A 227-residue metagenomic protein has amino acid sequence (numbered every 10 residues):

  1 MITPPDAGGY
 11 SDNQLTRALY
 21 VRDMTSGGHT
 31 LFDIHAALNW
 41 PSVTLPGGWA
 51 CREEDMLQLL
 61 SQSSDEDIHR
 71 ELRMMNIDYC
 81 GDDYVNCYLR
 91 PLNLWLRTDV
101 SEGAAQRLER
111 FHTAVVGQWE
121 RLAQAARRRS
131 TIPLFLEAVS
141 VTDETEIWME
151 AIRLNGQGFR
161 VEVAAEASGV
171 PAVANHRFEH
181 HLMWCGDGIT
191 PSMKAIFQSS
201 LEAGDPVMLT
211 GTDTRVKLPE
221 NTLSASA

Functional and structural regions predicted by a protein language model:
M1-L45: Basic, Lys/Arg-rich alpha-helical nucleic-acid-recognition elements, primarily the DNA-binding modules of transcription
W40-P41, L92, V170-P171: Short secondary-structure capping/turn micro-motifs that flank functional sites
T44-P46, E137-A138: Charge-rich, acidic-biased intrinsically disordered regions
G48-A50: Generic helix N-cap/helix-start motif at coil->alpha-helix transitions
E54-F159, V163-E166: Mid-protein regulatory/catalytic core that forms ligand/cofactor-binding pockets and protein-protein interaction
V116-A227: C-terminal regulatory/effector modules of DNA-binding transcriptional regulators
